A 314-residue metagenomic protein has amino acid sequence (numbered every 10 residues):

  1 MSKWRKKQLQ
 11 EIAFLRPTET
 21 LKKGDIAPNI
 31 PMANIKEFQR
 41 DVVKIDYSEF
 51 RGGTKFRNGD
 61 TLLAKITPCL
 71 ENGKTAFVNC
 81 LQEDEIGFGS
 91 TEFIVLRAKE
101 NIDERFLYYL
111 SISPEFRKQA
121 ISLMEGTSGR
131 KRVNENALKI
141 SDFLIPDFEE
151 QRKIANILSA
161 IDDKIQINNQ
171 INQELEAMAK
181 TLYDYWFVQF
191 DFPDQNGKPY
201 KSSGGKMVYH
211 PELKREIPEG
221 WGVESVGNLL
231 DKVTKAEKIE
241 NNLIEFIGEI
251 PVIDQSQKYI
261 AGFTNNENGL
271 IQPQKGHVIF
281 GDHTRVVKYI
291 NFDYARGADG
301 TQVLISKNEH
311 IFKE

Functional and structural regions predicted by a protein language model:
M1-T20, L144, F148-K153, S159-Y185 (+2 more regions): Non-catalytic DNA-recognition/assembly elements of restriction-modification systems
S2, E85-I94, E125-A155, Y294-Q302: A short glycine-rich beta-alpha junction/loop motif
F14-K36: Short beta-strand/loop turn elements enriched in aromatics
P28-V43, D84-G87, P251-D254: Short, basic/aromatic beta-hairpin or loop at an interaction surface
D41-R51: Short alpha-helix capping/helix-loop boundary micro-motifs
E49-F50, T127, N266: Short, solvent-exposed loop/turn positions at domain surfaces that link secondary-structure elements or cap domain
G53-T54, N58-S113, K258-E314: A short beta-sheet element
